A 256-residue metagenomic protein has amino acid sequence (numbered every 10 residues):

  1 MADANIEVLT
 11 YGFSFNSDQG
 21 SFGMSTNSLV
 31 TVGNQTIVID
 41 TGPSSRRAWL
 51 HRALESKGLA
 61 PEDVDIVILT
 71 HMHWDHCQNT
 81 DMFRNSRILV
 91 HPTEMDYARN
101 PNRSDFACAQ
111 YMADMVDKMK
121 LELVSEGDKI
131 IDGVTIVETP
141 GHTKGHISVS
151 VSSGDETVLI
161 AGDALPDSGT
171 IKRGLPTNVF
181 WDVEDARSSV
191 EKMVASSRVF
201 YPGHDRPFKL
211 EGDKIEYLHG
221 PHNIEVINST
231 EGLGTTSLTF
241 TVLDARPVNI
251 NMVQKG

Functional and structural regions predicted by a protein language model:
M1-N34, S188, V194-S196, D213-L218 (+1 more regions): Zn-dependent metallo-beta-lactamase
A2-S56, S148-G162, P166: Conserved beta-strand hairpin/beta-sheet module of binuclear metal-dependent hydrolase folds, prominently
E7-L9, I68, L89, E122 (+3 more regions): Hydrophobic/aromatic beta-strand patches that form the interior of the parallel beta-sheet core in alpha/beta enzyme
Y11-F13, T41-S44, M72, E94 (+3 more regions): Active-site metal-binding loops of divalent metal-dependent hydrolases
F13-Q19, P43-R46, D65-V67, I136-T139 (+1 more regions): Short, flexible loop segments at the rims of nucleotide/cofactor-binding pockets, characterized by
G42-K118, E225, L233-T239: Active-site HxH/HxHxD metal-binding segment of metal-dependent hydrolases
P92-E138, N178-R198: Metallo-beta-lactamase
D128, E138, K144-H219, S229: Metallo-beta-lactamase
